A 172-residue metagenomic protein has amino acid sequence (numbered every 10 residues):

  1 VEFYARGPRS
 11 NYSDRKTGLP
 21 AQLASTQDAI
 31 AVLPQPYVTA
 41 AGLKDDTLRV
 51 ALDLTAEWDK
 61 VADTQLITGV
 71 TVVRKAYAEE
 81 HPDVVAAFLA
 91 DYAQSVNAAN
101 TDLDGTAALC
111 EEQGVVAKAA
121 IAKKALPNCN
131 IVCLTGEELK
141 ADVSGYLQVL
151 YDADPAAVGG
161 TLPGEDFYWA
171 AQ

Functional and structural regions predicted by a protein language model:
V1-R6: Acidic/His-rich segments in extracytoplasmic proteins that coordinate ligands and/or metal ions
G7-K16: Short beta-strand-to-loop elements that line the ligand-binding cleft of bilobed periplasmic-binding protein-like
G7-P8, G114-A125, V158-G164: Short, surface-exposed acidic
K16-A21, W169-Q172: Short, mixed-charge aromatic SLiMs
G18-L109: Pocket-lining segment of extracytoplasmic ligand-binding domains
A41, N128-N130, F167-W169: Short secondary-structure boundary/hinge segments and terminal tails
A78-A153: Secondary-structure end/capping motifs
S144-Q172: Conserved C-terminal helix/tail region of periplasmic/extracytoplasmic solute-binding proteins
